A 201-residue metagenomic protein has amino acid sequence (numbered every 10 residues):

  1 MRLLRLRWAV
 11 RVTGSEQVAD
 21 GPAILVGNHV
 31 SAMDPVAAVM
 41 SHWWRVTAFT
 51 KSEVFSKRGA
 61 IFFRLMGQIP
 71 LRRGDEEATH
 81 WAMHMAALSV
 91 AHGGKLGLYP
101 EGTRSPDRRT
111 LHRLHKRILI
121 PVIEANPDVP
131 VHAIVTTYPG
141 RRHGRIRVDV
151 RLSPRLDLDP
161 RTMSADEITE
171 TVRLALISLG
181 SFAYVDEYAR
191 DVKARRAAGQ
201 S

Functional and structural regions predicted by a protein language model:
M1-A9, S56-G67, R142-G144, S201: Alpha-helical membrane-targeting segments
M1-H29: Helix-to-loop junction immediately C-terminal to a conserved catalytic motif
R2, S15-E16, A38-V39, A60-I61 (+3 more regions): Short secondary-structure boundary/capping segments
W8, W44-V46, M66, G94 (+1 more regions): A structural micro-motif
V12-S15, S56, H80-M83: Structural motif corresponding to alpha-helix initiation and N-cap regions
E16, S52, R72, V135 (+1 more regions): Residues at the C-termini of beta-strands that transition into short coil/loop
A19-E76: Catalytic core of membrane glycerolipid acyltransferases/transacylases, capturing the structured, soluble-facing
H80-S201: Non-catalytic C-terminal accessory region of glycerolipid acyltransferases and related lyso-lipid remodeling enzymes
